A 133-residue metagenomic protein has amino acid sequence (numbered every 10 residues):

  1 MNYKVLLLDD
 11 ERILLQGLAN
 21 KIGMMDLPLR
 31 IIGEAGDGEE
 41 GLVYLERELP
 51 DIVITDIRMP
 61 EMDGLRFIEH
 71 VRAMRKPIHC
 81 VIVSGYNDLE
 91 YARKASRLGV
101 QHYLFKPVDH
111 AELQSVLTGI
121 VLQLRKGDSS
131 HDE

Functional and structural regions predicted by a protein language model:
N2-L14, L18-A19, V53: Conserved acidic segment of CheY-like receiver
I13-D26, V43: Amphipathic alpha1 helix at the N-terminus of the CheY-like receiver
K21-I22, G36, E69-A73: A short alpha-helix capping/helix-coil boundary motif
M24-P28, M74-K76: Short helix-capping segments at alpha-helix termini
I31-I32, C80: Hydrophobic/aromatic residues located in beta-strands of well-ordered beta-sheets within soluble catalytic
I32-E39: Conserved Asp/Asn-Gly motif in the active-site loop of CheY-like receiver
L42-D132: CheY-like receiver
